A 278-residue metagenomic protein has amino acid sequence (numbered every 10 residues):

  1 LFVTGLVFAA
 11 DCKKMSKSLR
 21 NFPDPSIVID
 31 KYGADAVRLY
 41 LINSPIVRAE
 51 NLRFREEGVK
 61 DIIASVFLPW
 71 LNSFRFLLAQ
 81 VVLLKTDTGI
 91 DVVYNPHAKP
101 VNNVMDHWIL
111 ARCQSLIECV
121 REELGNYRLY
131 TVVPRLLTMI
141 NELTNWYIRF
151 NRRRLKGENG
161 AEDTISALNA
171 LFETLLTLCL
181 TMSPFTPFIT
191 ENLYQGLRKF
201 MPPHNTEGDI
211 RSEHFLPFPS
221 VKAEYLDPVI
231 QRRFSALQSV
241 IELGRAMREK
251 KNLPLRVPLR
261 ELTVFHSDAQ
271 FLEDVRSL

Functional and structural regions predicted by a protein language model:
V3-A34, R53-F54, V59-L278: Feature 926 captures the class I aminoacyl-tRNA synthetase adenylation module centered on the KMSKS loop
L39-Y40: Non-catalytic, structured segments within soluble enzyme domains
N43: Structured mid-domain segments that build the active-site/substrate or prosthetic-cofactor binding neighborhood
V47-R48: Transmembrane helix-loop junctions at the membrane interface of multipass transporters and ion channels
